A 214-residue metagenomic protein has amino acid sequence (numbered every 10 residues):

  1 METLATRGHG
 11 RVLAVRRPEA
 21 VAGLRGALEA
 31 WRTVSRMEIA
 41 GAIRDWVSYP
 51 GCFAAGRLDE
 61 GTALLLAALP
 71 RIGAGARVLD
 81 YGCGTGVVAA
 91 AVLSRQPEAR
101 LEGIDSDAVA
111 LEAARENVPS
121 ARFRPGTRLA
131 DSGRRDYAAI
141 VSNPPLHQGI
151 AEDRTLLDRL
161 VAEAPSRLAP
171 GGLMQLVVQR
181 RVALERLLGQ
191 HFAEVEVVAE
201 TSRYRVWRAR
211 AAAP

Functional and structural regions predicted by a protein language model:
M1-S35, Q179-P214: Class I S-adenosyl-L-methionine
T6-G75: SAM-dependent Rossmann-like transferase core, predominantly class I methyltransferases with a strong bias toward
D59-S142: Conserved SAM/SAH cofactor-binding pocket of Class I
G103, L176, V197: Conserved SAM-binding loop
D105-V109, L156, Q179-R180: Short beta->alpha hinge that forms the Motif I/post-I loop of the SAM-binding pocket
A139-A151: A short SAM/SAH-binding and catalytic strip from SAM-dependent methyltransferases
L157-P170: A short glycine-rich, Lys/Arg-flanked "PGG" loop and its adjoining helix->strand segment in the class I
G171-V177: Conserved beta-strand signature within the Rossmann-like core of class I S-adenosyl-L-methionine
